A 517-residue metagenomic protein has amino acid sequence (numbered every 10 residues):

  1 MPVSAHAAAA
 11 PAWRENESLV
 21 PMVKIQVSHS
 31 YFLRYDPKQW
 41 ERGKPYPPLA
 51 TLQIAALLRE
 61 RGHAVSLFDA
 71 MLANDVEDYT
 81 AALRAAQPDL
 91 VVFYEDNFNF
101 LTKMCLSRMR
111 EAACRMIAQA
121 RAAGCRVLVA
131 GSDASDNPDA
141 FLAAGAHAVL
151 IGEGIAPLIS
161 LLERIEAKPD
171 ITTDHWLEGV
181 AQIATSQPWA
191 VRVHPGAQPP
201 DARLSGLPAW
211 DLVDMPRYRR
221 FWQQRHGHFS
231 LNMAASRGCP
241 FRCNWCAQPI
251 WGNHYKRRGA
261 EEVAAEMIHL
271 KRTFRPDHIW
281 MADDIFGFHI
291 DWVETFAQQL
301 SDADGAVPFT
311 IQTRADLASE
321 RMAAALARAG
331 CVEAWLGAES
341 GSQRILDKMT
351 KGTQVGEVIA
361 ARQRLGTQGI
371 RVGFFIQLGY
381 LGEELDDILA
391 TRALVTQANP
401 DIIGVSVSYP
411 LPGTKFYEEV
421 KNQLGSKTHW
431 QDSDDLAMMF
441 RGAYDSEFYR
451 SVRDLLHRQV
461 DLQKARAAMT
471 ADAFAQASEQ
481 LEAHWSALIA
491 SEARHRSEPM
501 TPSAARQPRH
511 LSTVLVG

Functional and structural regions predicted by a protein language model:
M1-V27, A64, T80-L83, D89 (+4 more regions): Radical SAM enzyme core and accessory elements
W13, L19-I268, T273, Q507: Acidic, low-complexity intrinsically disordered segments
L33-P37, L101-K103, D136-A140, D291 (+5 more regions): Flexible glycine/acidic-rich beta-alpha junction loops that bind and position SAM and/or redox cofactors in anaerobic
Y46, R203-F375, A393: Radical SAM [4Fe-4S] cluster-binding motif and immediate context
A70-A73, R314, G341-T350, R362-D387 (+2 more regions): Conserved strand-turn element in the central/C-terminal portion of the radical SAM core barrel that lines
L106-R115, E294-T295, K351-E357, D387-L389: Charged helix-capping and loop-helix junction motifs
L128-V129, L150, T310, W335 (+2 more regions): Structural detector of well-ordered beta-strand residues that form the stable sheet scaffold of enzyme domains
A140-S160, A323, R328-A334, A390-V405: Structural recognition of alpha->loop->beta junctions
